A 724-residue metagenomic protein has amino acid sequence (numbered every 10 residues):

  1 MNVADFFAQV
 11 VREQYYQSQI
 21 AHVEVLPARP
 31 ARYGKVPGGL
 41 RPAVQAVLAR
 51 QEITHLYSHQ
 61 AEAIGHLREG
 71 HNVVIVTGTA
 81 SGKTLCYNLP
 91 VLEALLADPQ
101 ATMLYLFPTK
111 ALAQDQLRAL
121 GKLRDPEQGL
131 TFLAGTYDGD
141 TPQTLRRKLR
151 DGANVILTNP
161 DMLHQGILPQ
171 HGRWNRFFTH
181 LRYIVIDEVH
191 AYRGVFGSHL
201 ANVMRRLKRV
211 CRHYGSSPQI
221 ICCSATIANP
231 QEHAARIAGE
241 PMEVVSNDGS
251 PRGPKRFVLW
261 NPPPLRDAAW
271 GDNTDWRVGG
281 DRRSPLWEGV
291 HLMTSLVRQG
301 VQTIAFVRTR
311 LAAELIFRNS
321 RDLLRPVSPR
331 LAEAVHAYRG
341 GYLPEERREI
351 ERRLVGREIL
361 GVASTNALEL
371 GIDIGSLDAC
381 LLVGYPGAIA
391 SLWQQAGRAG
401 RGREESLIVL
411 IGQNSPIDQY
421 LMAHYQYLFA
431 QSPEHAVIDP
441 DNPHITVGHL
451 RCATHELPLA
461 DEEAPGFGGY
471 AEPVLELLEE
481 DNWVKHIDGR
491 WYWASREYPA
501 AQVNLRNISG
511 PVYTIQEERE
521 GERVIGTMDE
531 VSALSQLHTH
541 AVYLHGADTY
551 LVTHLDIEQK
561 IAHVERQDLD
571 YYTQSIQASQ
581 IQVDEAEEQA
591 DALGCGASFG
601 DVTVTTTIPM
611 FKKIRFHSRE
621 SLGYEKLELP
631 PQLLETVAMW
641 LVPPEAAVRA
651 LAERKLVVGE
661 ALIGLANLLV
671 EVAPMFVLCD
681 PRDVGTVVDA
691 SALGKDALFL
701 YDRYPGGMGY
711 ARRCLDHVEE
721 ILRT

Functional and structural regions predicted by a protein language model:
A4-Q51, H55-S58, E62, L67-V74 (+6 more regions): Helicase motor core with emphasis on the C-terminal RecA-like subdomain
Q219-C222, G412, T454, D461-V531 (+3 more regions): Extended, highly charged accessory segments
